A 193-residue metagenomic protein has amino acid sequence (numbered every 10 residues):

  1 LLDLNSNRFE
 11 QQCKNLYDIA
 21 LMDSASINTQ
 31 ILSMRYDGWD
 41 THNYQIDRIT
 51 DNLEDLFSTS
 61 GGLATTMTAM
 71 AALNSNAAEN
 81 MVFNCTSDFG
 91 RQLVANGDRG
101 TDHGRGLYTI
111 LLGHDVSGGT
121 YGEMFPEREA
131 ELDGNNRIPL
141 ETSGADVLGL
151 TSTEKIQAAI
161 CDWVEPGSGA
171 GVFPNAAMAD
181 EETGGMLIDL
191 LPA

Functional and structural regions predicted by a protein language model:
L2-A25, Q30-L32, D37-T50, L56 (+1 more regions): Membrane-embedded translocation segments of transport machinery
G38-A193: Feature marks hydrolase-like catalytic cores characterized by long aromatic- and Gly/Pro-rich stretches
